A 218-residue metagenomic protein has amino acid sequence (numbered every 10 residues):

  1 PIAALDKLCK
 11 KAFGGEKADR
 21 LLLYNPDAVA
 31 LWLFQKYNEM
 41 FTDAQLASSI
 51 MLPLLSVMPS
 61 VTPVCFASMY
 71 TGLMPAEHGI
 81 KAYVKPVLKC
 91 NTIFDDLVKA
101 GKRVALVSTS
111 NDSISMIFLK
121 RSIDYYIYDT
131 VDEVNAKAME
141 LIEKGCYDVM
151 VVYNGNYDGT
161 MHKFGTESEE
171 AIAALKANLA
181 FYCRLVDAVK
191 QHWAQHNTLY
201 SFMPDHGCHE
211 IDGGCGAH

Functional and structural regions predicted by a protein language model:
P1-H218: Feature captures the catalytic ectodomains and active-site-proximal regions of enzymes that hydrolyze or transfer
